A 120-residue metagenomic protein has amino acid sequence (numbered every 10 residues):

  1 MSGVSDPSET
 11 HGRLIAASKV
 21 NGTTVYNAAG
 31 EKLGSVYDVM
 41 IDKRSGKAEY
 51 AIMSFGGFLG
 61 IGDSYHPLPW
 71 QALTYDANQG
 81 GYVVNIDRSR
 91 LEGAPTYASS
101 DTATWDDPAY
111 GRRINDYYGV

Functional and structural regions predicted by a protein language model:
M1-V120: Peripheral interaction segments used for macromolecular assembly
